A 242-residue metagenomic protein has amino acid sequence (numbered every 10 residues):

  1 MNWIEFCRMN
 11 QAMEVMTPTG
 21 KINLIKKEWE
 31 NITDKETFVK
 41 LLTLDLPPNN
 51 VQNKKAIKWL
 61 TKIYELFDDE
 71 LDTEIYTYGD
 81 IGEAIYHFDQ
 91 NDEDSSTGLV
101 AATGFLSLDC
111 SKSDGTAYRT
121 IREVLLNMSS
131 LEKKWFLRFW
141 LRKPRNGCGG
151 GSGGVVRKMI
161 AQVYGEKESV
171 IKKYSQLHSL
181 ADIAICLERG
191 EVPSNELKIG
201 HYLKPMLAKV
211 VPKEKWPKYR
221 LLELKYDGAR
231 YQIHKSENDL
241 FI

Functional and structural regions predicted by a protein language model:
M1-I242: N-terminal nucleic-acid-engaging modules of covalent nucleotidyltransferase systems
